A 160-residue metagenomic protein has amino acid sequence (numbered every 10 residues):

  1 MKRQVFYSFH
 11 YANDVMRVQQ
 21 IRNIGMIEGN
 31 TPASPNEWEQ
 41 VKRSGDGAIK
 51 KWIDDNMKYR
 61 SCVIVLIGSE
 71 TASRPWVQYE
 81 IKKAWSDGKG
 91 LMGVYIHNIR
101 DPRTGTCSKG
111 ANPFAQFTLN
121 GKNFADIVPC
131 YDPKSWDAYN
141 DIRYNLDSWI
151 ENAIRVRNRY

Functional and structural regions predicted by a protein language model:
M1-C62, Y144-Y160: Conserved N-terminal substructure of TIR/SEFIR domains
K2-F6, R17, P102-Y160: C-terminal interaction surface of TIR/SEFIR-family domains
A12-D14, N98-D101: Conserved nucleotide-binding/hydrolysis micro-motifs of P-loop NTPases
Q20-N23, Q78-I81, T106-K109: Short, glycine/charged-enriched secondary-structure capping and boundary segments
N30-S34, M57-Y59, G88-M92, Q116-L119: Glycine-rich loops and low-complexity Gly/Arg-rich segments that provide flexible linkers or classic glycine-based
A33-E37, Y95, Y131: Residues at the C-termini of beta-strands that transition into short coil/loop
G47, R74-P75, N112-F117: Flexible, active-site-adjacent loop/turn segments at secondary-structure boundaries
N56-W85, G90-R100: Conserved beta-strand-loop-alpha-helix hinge of the TIR/SEFIR fold
